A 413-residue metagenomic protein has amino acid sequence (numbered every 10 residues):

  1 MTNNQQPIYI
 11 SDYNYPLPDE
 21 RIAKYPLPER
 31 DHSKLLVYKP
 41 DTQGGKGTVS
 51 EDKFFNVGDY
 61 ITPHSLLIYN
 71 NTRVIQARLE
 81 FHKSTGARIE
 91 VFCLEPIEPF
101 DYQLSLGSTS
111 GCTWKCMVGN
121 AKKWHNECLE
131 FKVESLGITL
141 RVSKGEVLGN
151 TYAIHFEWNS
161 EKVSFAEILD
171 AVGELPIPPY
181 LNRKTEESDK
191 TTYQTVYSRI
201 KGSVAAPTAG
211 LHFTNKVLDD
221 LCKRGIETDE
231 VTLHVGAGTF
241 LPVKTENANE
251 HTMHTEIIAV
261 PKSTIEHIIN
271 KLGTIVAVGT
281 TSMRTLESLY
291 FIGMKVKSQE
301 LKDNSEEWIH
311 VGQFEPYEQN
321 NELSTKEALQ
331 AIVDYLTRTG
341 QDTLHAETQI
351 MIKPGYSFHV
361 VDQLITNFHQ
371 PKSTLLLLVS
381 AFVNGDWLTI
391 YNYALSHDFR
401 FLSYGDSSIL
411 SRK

Functional and structural regions predicted by a protein language model:
N3-K413: Surface-exposed, charge/polar-rich loops and edge strands
